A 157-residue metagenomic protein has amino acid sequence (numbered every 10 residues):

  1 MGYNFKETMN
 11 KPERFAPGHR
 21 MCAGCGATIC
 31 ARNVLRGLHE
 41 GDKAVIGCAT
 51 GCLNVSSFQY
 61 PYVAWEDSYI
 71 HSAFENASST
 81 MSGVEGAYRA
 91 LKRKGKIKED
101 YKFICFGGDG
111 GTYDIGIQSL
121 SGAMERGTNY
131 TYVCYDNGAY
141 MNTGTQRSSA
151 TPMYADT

Functional and structural regions predicted by a protein language model:
G2-Y132, Y140-M141, T145-A155: Cofactor-binding active-site loop characterized by glycine-rich and histidine/acidic residues
D136: Residues in the short beta-alpha loop(s) of Rossmann-like NAD(P)-binding domains
